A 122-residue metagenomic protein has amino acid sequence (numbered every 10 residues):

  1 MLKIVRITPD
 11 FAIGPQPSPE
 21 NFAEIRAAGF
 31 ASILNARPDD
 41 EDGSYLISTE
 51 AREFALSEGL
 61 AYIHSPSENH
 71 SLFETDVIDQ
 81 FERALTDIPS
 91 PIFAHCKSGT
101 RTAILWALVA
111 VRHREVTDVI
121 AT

Functional and structural regions predicted by a protein language model:
M1-F93, T100-T122: Cys-dependent protein tyrosine phosphatase-like superfamily
